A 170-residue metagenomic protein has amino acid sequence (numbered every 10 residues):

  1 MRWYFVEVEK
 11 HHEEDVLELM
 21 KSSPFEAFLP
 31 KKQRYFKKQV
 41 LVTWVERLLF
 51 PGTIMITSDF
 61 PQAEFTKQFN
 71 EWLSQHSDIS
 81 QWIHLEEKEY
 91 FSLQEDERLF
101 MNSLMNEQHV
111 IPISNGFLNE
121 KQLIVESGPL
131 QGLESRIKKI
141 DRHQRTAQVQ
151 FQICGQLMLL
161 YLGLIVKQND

Functional and structural regions predicted by a protein language model:
M1-N119, Q148-D170: Acidic-enriched and Gly/Ser
H12, P129, H143: A generic "binding-loop/recognition-motif" signal
V45, I124-E126, K138: Residues embedded in well-ordered secondary-structure elements
L49, I140-R142: Generic beta-strand structural signal
I113-Q131: Short coil-to-beta transition motif at edge beta-strands of beta-rich domains
G132-I140: Short beta-strand-centered aromatic/proline hotspots
R136, Q144-Q150: Low-complexity, intrinsically disordered Gly/Pro/Thr-rich segments
R142-H143, C154: Short strand-connecting beta-turns/loops that link adjacent beta-strands
